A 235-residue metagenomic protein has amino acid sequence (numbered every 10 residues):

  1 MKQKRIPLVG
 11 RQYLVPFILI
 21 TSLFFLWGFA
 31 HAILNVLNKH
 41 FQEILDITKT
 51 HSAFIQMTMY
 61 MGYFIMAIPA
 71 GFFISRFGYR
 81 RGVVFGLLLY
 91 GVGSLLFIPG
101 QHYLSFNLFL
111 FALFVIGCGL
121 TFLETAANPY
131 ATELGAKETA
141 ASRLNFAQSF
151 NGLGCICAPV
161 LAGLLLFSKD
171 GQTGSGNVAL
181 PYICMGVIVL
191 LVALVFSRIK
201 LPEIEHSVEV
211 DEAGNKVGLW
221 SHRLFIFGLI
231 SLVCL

Functional and structural regions predicted by a protein language model:
M1-W27, E43, V217, S221-R223: Cytosolic juxtamembrane N-terminal segment immediately preceding the first transmembrane helix of multi-pass
V15-L45, N128, A158: Extracytoplasmic
F54-F72: Central cavity-lining transmembrane alpha-helices of secondary-active solute carriers, predominantly the Major
M66-R81, L166: Helix-to-loop junctions at the C-terminal end of transmembrane segments in multipass secondary transporters
L88-Y103: C-terminal ends and interior cores of transmembrane alpha-helices in multi-pass membrane transporters/permeases
A112-S149: Cytoplasmic helix-loop-helix junction between adjacent transmembrane helices in 12-TM secondary transporters
R143-K200: Helix-loop-helix hairpin linking two adjacent transmembrane segments in secondary transporters
